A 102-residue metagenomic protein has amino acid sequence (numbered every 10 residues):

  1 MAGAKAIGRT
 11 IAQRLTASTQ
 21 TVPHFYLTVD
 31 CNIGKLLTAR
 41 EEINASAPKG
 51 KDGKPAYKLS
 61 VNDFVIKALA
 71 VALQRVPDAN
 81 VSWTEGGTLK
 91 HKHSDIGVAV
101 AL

Functional and structural regions predicted by a protein language model:
M1-L102: Hydrophobic alpha/beta scaffold of the E2-like acyltransferase core of 2-oxoacid dehydrogenase complexes
